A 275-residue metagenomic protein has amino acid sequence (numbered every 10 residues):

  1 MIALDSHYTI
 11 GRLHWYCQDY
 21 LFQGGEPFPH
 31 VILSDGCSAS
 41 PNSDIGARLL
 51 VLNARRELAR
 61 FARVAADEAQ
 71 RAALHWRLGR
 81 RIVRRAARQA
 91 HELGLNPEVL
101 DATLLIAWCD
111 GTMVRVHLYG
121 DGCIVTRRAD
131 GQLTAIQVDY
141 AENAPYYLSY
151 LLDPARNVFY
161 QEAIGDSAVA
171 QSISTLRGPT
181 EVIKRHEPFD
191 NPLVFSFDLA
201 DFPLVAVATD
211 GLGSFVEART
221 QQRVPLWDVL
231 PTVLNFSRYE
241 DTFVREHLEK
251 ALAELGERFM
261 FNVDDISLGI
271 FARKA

Functional and structural regions predicted by a protein language model:
M1-A59, G122, R185-F189, V194-F197 (+1 more regions): N-terminal entry segment of metal-dependent catalytic domains or homologous docking segments
M1-Q23, W76, R80-Q89, Q137 (+1 more regions): Short glycine- and acidic-rich boundary segments immediately preceding or forming the N-terminal edge of structured
G25-P27, W108-M113, G120, R127-Q132 (+1 more regions): Short acidic-glycine loop/turn motifs at beta-strand connectors
V31-S34, H117-Y119, A206-A208: Short hydrophobic beta-strand that contains or immediately precedes a catalytic carboxylate
P41-S43, T126-R127, F215-E217: Short helix/loop capping segments that flank catalytic or ligand/cofactor-binding pockets
N53-R85, H91, V224-K250: Helix-loop-helix
A66-T126, Y160-L199, M260-V263: Catalytic core of PPM/PP2C metal-dependent serine/threonine phosphatase domains
E92, C109, D166-A275: C-terminal catalytic subdomain
